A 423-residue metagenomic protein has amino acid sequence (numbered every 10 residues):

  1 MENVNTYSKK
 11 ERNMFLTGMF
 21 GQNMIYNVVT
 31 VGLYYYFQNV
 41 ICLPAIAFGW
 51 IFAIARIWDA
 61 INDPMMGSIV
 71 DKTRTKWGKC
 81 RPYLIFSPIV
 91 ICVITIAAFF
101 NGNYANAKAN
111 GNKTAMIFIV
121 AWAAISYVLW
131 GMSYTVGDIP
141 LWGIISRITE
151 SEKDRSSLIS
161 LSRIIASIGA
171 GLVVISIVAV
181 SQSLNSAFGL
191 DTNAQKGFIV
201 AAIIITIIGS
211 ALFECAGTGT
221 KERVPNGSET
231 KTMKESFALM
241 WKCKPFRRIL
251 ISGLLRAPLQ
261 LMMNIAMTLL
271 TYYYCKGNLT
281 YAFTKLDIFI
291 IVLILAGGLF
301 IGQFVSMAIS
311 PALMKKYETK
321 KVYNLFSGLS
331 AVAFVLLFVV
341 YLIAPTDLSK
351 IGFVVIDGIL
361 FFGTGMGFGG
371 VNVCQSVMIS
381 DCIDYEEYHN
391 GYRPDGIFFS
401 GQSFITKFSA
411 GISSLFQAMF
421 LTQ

Functional and structural regions predicted by a protein language model:
E2-Q423: Membrane-embedded alpha-helical bundles of multi-pass transporters/translocases, especially carrier/permease families
